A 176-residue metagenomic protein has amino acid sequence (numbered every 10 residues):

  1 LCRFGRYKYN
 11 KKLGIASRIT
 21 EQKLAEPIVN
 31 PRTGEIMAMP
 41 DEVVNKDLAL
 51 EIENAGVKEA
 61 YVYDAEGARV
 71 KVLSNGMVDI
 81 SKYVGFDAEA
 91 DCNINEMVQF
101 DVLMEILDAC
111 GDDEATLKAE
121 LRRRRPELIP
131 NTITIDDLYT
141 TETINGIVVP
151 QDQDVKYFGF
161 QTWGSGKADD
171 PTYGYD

Functional and structural regions predicted by a protein language model:
L1-D176: N-terminal non-catalytic structural scaffold regions of very large proteins
